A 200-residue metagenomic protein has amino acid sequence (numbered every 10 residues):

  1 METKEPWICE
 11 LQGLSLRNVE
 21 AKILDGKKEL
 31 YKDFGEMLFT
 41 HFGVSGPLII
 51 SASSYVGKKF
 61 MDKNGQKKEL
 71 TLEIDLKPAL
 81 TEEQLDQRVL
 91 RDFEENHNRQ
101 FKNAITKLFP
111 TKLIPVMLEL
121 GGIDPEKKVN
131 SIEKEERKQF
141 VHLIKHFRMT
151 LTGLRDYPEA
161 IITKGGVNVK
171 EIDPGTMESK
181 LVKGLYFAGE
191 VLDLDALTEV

Functional and structural regions predicted by a protein language model:
M1-K128: An anion/pyrophosphate-binding glycine-rich loop and adjacent beta-alpha core in soluble alpha-beta enzymes
P115-D195: A glycine-rich dinucleotide-binding beta-alpha-beta segment and adjacent secondary-structure elements that constitute
V200: Glycine-rich, small/acidic residue-mixed loop/short-helix segments
